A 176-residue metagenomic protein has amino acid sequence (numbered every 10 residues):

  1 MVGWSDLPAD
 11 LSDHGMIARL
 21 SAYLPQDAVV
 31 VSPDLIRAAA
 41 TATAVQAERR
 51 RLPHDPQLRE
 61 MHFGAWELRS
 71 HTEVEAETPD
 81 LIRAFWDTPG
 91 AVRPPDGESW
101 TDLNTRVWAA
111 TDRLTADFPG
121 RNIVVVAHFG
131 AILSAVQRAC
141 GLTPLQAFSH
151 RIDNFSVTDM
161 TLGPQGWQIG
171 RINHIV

Functional and structural regions predicted by a protein language model:
M1-R50: Active-site-proximal alpha-helix that buttresses catalytic centers in soluble enzyme cores
G3, L7-P8, V45-R106, T161 (+1 more regions): Phosphate-handling substructures
A18-A22, N104, W108-A116, V136: Generic structural signal for well-ordered alpha-helical scaffold segments
A28, R121-A127: Generic beta-sheet signal
S32-P33, T105, V126-A127: Short beta-strand scaffold positions
R37-A39, E60-M61, I123, A131-L133: Short, active-site-adjacent cap segments at secondary-structure transitions
A42-A44, V136-A139: Short amphipathic alpha-helical segments
M61-E73, A116, R121, Q137-V176: Acidic, low-complexity terminal tails and accessory targeting/binding regions of phosphate-metabolizing enzymes
